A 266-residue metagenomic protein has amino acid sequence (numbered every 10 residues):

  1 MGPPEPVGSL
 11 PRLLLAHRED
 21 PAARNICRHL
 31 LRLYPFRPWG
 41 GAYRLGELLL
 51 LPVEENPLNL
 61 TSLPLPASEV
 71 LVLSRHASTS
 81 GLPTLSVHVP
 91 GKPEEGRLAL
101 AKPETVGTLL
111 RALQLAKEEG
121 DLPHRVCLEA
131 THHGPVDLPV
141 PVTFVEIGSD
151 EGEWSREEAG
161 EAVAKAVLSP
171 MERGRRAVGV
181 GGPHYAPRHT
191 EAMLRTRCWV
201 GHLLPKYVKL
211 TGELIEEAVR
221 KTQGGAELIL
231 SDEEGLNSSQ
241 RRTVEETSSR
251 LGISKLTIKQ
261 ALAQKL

Functional and structural regions predicted by a protein language model:
M1-L138, D150-E151, E157-A164, L168-H189 (+1 more regions): N-terminal catalytic or cofactor-binding beta/alpha core of small enzyme domains
